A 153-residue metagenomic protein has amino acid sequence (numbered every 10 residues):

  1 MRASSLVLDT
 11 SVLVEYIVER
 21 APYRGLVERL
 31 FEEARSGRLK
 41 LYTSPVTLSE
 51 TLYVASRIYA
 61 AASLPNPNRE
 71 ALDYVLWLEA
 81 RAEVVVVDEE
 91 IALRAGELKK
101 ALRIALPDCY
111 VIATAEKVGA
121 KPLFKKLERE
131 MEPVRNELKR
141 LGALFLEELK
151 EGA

Functional and structural regions predicted by a protein language model:
M1-S5, I112-A153: Acidic, PIN/NYN-like endoribonuclease modules and their adjacent C-terminal/linker elements
M1-T43, I58-E70, G152-A153: Short, well-structured N-terminal submotif of metal-dependent ribonuclease cores
S36-R38, A80-R81, V118, L141: Structured helix-beta-strand junction loops
Y42, V85, L144-L146: General small-molecule cofactor/ligand-binding pocket signal
Y53-V85: Helix-adjacent hinge/juxtasegments
E83-K125: Active-site neighborhoods of divalent-metal-dependent phosphate/nucleic-acid chemistry enzymes
